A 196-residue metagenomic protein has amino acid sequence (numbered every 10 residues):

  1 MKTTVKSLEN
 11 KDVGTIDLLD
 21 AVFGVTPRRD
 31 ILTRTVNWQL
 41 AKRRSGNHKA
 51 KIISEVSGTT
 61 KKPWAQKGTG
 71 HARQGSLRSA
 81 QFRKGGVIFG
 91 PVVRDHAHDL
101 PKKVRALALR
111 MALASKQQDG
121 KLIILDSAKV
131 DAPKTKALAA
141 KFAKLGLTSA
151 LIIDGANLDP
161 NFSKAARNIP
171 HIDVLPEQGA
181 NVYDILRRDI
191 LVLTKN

Functional and structural regions predicted by a protein language model:
M1-S45, G90-N196: Extended polybasic, low-complexity segments that bind anionic RNA or targeting/receptor surfaces
I31-K67: A short, flexible low-complexity segment enriched in Lys/Arg and Gly/Pro that occurs in N-terminal basic tails
E55-F89: Glycine/serine-rich anion-binding loops at beta->alpha junctions that coordinate negatively charged ligand groups
